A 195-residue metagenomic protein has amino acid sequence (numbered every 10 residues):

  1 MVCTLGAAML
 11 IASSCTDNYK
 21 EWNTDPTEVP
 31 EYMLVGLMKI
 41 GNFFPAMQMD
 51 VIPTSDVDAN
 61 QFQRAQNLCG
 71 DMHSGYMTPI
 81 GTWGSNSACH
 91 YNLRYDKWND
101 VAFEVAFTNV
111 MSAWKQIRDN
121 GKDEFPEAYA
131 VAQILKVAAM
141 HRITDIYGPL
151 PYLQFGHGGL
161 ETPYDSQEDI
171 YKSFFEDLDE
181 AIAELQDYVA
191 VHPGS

Functional and structural regions predicted by a protein language model:
M1-S13: Sec-dependent bacterial lipoprotein signal peptides
S14-C15, M140: Membrane-interface motif at the C-terminal end of an N-terminal transmembrane signal
C15-G70, S74, K97: Membrane-proximal, proline-rich intrinsically disordered regions
C69-D71, H192-S195: Amphipathic alpha-helical surface "interface" segments used for docking/oligomerization or membrane association within
Y76-T78: Transmembrane beta-strand segments of Gram-negative outer membrane beta-barrel proteins
I80-L153, H157-G194: Conserved, well-structured interaction surfaces
